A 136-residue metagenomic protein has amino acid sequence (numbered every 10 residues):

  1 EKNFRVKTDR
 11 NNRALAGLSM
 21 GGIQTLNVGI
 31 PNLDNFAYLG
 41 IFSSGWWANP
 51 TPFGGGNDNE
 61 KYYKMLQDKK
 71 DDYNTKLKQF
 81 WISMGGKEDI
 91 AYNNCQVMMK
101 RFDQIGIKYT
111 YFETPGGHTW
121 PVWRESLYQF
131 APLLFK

Functional and structural regions predicted by a protein language model:
E1-K136: Non-catalytic cap/lid and distal C-terminal segments of serine-dependent acyl enzymes
